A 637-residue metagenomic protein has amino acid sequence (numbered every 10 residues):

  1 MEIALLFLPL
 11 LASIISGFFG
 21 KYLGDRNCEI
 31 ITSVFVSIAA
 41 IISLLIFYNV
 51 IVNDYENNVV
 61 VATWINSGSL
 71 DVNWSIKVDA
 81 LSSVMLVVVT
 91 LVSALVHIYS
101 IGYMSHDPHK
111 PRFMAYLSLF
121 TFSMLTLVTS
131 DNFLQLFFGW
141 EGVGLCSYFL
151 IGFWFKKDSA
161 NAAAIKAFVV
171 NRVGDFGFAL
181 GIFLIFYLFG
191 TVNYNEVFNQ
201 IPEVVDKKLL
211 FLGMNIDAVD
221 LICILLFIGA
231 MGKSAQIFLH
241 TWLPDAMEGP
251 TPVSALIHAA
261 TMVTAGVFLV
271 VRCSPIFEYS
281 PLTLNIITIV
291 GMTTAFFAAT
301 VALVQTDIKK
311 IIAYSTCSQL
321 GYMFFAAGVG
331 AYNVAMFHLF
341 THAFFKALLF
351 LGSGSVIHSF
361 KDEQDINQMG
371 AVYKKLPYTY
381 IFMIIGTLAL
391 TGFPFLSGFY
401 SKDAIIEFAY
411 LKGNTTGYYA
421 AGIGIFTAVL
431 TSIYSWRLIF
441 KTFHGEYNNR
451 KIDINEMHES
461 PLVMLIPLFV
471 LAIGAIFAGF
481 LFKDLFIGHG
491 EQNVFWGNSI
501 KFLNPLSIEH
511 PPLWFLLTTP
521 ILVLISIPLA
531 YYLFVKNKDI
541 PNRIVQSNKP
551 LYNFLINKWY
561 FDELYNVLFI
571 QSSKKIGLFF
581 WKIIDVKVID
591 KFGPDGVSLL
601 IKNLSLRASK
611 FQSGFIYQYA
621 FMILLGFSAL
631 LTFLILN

Functional and structural regions predicted by a protein language model:
M1, I15, F19-A115, L188-I216 (+6 more regions): Transmembrane helix-loop-helix hairpins at membrane boundaries of multipass inner-membrane proteins
D25-A39, I165-G177, Y373-M383, H458-I473 (+1 more regions): Alpha-helical transmembrane segments and their helix-start/interface "positive-inside/aromatic belt" motifs in integral
V34-I51, G174-Y187, M383-T391, P467-F486 (+1 more regions): Hydrophobic alpha-helical membrane-insertion segments
E56-L70, N193-L212, S401-K412, L485-H510: Membrane-interfacial helical/loop segments at transmembrane boundaries in membrane proteins
S69, L485-T518, Y532-N637: Aromatic-capped, Gly/Pro-kinked transmembrane alpha-helices
L70-W74, E363-G370, R450-M457, N504-S507 (+1 more regions): Cytosolic juxtamembrane amphipathic/interface segments immediately preceding and feeding into a transmembrane helix
D71-V89, L210-A230, A420-A428, P505-S526: Hydrophobic alpha-helical transmembrane segments
L95-G139, L145-E456, G474: Hydrophobic transmembrane alpha-helices and their helix-loop junctions in integral membrane proteins
